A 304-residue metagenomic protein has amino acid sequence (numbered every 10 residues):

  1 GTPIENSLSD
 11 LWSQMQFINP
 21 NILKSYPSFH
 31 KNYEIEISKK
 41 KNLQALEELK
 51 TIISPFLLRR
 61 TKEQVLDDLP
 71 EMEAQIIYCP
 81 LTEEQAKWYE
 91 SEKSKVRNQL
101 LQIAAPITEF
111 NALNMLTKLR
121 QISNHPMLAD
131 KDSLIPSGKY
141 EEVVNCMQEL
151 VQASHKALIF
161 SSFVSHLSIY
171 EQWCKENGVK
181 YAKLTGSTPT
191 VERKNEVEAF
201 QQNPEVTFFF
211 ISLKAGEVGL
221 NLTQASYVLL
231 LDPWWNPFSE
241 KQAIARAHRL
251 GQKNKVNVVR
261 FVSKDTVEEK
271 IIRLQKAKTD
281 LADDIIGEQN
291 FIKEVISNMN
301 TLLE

Functional and structural regions predicted by a protein language model:
G1-E63, Q252-K255: Conserved P-loop NTPase motor "coupling/switch" region that bridges the ATPase
T2-L8, P20-L23, E36-I37, E83-A86 (+7 more regions): Conserved nucleotide-binding/hydrolysis micro-motifs of P-loop NTPases
D10-S13, L220-P233, K255-F261: A short beta-strand element within the Helicase C-terminal
L11, E47, T51-K95: RecA-like P-loop NTPase motor core
L11, I53, I159, F200 (+4 more regions): Conserved RecA-like P-loop NTPase ATPase core
D67-E90, L101-L220, Q289-E304: Conserved Helicase C-terminal RecA-like lobe
K95-L101: Cytochrome P450 catalytic domain signature, combining two hallmark sequence patches
W235-E304: A conserved SF2-helicase RecA2
